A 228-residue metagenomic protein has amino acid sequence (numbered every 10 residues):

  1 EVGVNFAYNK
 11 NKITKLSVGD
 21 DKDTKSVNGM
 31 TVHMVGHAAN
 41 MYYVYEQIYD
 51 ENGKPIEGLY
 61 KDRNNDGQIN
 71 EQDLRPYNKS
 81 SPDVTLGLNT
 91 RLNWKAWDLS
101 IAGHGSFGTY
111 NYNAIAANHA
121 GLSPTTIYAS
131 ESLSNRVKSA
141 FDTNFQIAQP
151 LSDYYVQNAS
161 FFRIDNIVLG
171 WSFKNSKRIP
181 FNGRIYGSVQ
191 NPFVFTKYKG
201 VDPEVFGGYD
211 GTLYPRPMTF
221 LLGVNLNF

Functional and structural regions predicted by a protein language model:
E1-S80, K197-G200: Conserved small-residue
V2-V4, I101, I185-G187, V224: Membrane-embedded beta-strand positions of outer-membrane beta-barrel proteins
F6-K12, W94-A96, G105-T109, N166 (+3 more regions): Transmembrane beta-strands of outer-membrane beta-barrel pores
N11-N28, G108-V137, F195-P203: Outer-membrane beta-barrel and related beta-rich outer-membrane complex signature in Gram-negative bacteria
S26-K54, A129-L133, K138, I147-Q149 (+1 more regions): C-terminal beta-signal and terminal closure region of outer-membrane beta-barrel proteins
P82-L86, S160-D165, F181, R216-F220: Residues that define the transmembrane beta-barrel architecture of outer-membrane proteins
A96-S100, S176-K177: Repeated loop/turn-to-beta-strand initiation elements of outer-membrane beta-barrel proteins
H104-Q190: Extracytoplasmic gating/loop element in the C-terminal half of outer-membrane beta-barrel translocons and assembly
